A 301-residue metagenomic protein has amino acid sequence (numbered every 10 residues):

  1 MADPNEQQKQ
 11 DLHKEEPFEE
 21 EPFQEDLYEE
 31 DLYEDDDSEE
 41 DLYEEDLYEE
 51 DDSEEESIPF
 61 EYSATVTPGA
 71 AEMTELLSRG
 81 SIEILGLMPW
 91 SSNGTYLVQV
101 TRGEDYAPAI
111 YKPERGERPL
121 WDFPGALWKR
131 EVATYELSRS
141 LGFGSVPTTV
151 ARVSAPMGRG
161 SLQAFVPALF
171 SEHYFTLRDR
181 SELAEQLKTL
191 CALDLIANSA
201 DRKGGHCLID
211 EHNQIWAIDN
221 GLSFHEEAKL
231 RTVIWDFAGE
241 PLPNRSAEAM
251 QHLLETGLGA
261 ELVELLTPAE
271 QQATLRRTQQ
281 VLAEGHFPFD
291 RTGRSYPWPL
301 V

Functional and structural regions predicted by a protein language model:
M1-D11, D26, D31, D41-V301: Phosphate/dinucleotide-binding and metal-coordinating scaffold of catalytic cores in nucleotide-dependent enzymes
E15: Intrinsically disordered, low-complexity mixed-charge segments
